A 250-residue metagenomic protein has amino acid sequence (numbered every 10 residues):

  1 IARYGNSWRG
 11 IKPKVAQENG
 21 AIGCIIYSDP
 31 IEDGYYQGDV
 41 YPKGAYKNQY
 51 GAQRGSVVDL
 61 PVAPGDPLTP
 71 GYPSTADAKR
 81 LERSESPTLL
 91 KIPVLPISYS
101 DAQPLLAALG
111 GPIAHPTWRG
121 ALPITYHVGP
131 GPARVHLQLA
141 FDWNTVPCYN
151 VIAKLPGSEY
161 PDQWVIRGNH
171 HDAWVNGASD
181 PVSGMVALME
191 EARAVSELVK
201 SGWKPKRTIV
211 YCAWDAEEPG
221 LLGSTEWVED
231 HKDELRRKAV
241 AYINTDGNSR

Functional and structural regions predicted by a protein language model:
I1-L155: Structured lumen-facing ectodomains of secretory-pathway proteins
R3, I26-Y27, K154-P156, G168-H170 (+2 more regions): Generic beta-strand/beta-sheet core signal
R9, A173-R250: Acidic/histidine-rich catalytic neighborhood of metal-dependent amide-processing enzymes
G23, W164-I166, A241: Structural motif
A52, S56, Y72, N169 (+3 more regions): Gly/Ser/Thr-rich helix-start
S98, A153, R167, L188 (+1 more regions): Conserved hydrophobic/aromatic pocket- or pore-lining residues that grip, position, or stack substrates in active sites
A133-V135, V165-A173, R207: Glycine/charged-rich beta-loop-alpha catalytic/anionic-binding loops adjacent to active sites
E159-Q163: Proline/glycine-enriched tight loop/beta-turn segments at coil->beta junctions that connect or precede beta-strands
